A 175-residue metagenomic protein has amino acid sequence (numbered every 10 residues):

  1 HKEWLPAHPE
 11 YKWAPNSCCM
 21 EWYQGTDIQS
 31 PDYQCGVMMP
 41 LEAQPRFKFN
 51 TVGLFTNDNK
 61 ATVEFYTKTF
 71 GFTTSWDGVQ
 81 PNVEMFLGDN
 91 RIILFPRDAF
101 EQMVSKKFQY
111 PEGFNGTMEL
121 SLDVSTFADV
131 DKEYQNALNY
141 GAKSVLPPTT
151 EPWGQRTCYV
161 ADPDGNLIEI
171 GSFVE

Functional and structural regions predicted by a protein language model:
C18-C19, C35: Cysteine-centered motifs
M38-T51, T73-A161, S172-E175: Vicinal oxygen chelate
T56-D58, P152: Conserved beta-strand-loop-alpha-helix junction that forms the acyl-donor binding cleft
T62-T67, A137, D162-G165: Conserved active-site tyrosine of GNAT-family acetyltransferases
